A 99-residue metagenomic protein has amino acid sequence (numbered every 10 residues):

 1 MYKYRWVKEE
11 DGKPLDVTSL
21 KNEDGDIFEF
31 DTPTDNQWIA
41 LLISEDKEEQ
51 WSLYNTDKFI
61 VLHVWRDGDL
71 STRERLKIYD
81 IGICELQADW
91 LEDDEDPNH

Functional and structural regions predicted by a protein language model:
M1-K21: Short aromatic-glycine-(Arg/Gly/Cys) micro-motifs in beta-strand/loop hairpins
R5, E29-D31, I60: Compositionally biased, low-structure terminal segments
L15-P33: A short, exposed loop/beta-hairpin motif centered on an aromatic-Gly-Thr core
T34-L41: Aromatic sugar-binding surface patches on proteins that engage polysaccharides or sugar-phosphate polymers
L41, E45-H99: Short, mixed-charge low-complexity intrinsically disordered segments
